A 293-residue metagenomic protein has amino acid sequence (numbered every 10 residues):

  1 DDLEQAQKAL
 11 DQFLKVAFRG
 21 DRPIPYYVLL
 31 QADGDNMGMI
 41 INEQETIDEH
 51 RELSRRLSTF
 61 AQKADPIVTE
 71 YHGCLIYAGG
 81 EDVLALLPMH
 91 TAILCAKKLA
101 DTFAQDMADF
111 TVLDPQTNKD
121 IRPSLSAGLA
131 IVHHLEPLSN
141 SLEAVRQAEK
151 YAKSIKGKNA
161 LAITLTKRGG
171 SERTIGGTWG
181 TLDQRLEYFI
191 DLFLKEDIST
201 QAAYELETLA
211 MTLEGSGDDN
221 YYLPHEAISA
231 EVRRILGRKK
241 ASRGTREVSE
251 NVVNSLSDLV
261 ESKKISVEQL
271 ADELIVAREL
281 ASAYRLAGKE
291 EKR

Functional and structural regions predicted by a protein language model:
D1-E81, A85-R293: Charged, helix-rich terminal subdomains or tails
